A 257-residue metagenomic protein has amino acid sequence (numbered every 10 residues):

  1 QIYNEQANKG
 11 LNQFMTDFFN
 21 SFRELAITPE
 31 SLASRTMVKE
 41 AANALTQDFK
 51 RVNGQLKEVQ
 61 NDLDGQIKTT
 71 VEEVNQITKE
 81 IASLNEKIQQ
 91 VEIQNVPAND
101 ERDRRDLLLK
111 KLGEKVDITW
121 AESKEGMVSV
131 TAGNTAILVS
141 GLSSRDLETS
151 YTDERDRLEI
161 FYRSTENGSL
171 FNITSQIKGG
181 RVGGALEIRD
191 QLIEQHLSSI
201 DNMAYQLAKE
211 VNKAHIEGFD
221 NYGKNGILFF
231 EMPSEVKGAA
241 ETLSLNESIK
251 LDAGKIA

Functional and structural regions predicted by a protein language model:
Q1-A257: S/T-rich, low-complexity, solvent-exposed segments of bacterial secretion/appendage proteins
